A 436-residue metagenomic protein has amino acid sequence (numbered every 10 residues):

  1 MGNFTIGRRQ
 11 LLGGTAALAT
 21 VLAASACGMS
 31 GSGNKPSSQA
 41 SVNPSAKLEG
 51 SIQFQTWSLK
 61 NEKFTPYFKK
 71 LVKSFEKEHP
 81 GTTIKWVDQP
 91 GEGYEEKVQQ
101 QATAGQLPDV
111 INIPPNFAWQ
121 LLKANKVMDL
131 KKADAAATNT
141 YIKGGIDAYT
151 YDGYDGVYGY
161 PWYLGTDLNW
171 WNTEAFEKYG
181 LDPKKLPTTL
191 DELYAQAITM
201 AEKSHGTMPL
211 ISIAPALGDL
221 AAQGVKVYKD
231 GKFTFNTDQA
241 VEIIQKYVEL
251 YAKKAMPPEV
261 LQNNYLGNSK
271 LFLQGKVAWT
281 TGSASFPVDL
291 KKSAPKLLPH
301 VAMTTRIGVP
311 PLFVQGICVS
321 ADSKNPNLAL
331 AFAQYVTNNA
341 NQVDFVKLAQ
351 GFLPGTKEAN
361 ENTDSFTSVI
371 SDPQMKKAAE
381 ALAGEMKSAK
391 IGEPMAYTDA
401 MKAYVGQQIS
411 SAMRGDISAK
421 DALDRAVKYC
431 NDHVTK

Functional and structural regions predicted by a protein language model:
G2, E177-K178, P183, A255 (+2 more regions): Conserved C-terminal helix/tail region of periplasmic/extracytoplasmic solute-binding proteins
G2-Q120, P183, N327-L328, D344 (+3 more regions): Conserved N-terminal structural module of periplasmic/extracytoplasmic solute-binding proteins
P44, P115-T166, L298, A302 (+3 more regions): Hinge/lid segment of periplasmic solute-binding proteins
K73, K77, E177-Y179, K253 (+4 more regions): Extracytoplasmic/periplasmic substrate-recognition and gating elements
K77, G81-T83, Y151-P215, K226-L261 (+2 more regions): Helix-loop-helix "hinge/cap" segment bordering the ligand-binding cleft or interdomain interface
E92-E95, V225-H300, T304, N327 (+1 more regions): Extracytoplasmic ligand-binding clamshell segments of periplasmic binding protein
M128-K143, L186-T188, K203, V225-Q245 (+4 more regions): Short, solvent-exposed loop/beta-turn-alpha elements that line the ligand-binding surface or hinge of extracytoplasmic
D147-Y149, Q350-A403: Long, aromatic- and glycine/proline-rich binding clefts that accommodate carbohydrate-like moieties
